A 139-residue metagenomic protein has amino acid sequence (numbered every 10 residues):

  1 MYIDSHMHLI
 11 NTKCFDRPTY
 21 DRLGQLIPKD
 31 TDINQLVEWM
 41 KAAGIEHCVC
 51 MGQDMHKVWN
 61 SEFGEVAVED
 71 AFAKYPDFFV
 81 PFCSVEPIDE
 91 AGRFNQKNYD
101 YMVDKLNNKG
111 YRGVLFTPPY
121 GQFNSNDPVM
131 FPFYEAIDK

Functional and structural regions predicted by a protein language model:
M1-F63: An N-terminally biased module of ancient metal coordination in phosphate/nucleic-acid-related enzymes
E46, V58-K139: Active-site gating/metal-coordination segments in enzymes
